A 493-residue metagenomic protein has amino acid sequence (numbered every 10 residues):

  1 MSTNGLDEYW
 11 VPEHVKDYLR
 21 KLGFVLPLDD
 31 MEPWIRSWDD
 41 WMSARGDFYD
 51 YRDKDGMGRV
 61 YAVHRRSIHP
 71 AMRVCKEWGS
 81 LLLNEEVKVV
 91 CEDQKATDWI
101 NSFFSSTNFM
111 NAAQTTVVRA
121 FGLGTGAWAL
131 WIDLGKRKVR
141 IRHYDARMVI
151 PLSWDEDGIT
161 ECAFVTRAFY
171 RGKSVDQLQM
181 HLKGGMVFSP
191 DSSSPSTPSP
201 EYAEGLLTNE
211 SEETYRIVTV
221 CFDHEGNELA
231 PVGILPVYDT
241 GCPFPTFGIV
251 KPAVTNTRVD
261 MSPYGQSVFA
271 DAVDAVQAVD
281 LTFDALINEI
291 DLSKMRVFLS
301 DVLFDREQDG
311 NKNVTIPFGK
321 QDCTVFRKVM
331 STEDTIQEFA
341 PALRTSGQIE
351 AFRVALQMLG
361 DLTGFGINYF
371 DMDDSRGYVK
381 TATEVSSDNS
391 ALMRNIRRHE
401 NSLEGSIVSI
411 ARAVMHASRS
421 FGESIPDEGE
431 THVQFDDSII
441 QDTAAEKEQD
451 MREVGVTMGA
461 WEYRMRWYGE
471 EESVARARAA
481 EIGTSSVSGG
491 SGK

Functional and structural regions predicted by a protein language model:
M1-R171, S491-K493: Extended, helix-rich architectural segments
S43-Y61, R327-L362, V379-G405, E428-M465 (+1 more regions): Extended, non-catalytic structural segments that build the interaction scaffolds of large macromolecular assemblies
I100, Q114, L356, A411 (+1 more regions): Generic structural marker for isolated residues within well-ordered, non-membrane alpha-helices of soluble domains
T115, A120-L123, A127-Q266: Extended, regular secondary-structure scaffolds
T115-V117, W131-I132, I290-D301, Y369-S375 (+3 more regions): Short coil/turn segments at secondary-structure boundaries
G226-S387, Q434-S438, D442: Extended, charged amphipathic alpha-helical segments
G364-V379, S409-T431: Short acidic alpha-helical/loop segments enriched in Asp/Glu that coordinate divalent cations
R478-K493: Extended, compositionally biased alpha-helical segments that mediate assembly or anchoring
